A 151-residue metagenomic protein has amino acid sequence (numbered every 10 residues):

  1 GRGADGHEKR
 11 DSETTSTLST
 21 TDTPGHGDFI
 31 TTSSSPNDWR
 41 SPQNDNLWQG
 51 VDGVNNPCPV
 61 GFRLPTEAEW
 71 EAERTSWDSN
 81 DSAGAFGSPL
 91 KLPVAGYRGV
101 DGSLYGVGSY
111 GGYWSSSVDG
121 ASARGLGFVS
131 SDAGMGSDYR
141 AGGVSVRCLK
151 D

Functional and structural regions predicted by a protein language model:
G1-R40: Low-complexity, Gly/Ser/Thr/Pro- and Asn/Asp-enriched, turn/coil-prone segments that serve as flexible N-terminal
A4-D5, T31-T32, P36-N56, V60-D151: C-terminal, surface-exposed recognition/capping segments
